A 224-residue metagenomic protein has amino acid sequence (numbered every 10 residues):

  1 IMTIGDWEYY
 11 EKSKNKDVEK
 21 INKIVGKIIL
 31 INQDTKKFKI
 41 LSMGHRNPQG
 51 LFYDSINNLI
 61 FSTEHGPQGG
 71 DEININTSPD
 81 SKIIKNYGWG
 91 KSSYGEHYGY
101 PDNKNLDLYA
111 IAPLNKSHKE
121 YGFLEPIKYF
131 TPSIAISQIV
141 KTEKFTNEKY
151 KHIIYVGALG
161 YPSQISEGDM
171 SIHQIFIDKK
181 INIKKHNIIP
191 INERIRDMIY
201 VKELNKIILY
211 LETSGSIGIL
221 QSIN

Functional and structural regions predicted by a protein language model:
D6-K185, S216: Beta-propeller domain segments
I181-K202: Conserved blade-ending motifs and adjacent loop-strand segments that build the rim/top face of beta-propeller domains
I199-N224: Blade-level signature of beta-propeller repeat domains, shared across WD40, Kelch, NHL, RCC1 and BNR/Asp-box propellers
